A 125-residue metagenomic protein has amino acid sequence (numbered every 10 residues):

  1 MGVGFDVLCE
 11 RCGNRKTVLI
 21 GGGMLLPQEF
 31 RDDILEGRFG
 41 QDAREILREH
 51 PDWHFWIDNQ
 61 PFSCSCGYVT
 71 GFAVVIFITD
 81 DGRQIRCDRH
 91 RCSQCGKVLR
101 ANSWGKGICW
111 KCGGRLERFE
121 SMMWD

Functional and structural regions predicted by a protein language model:
M1-D6, M123-D125: His-enriched metal-coordination microenvironments in redox/metal-binding proteins
G4-D6, I57-S63, G67, C87-R89 (+1 more regions): Residues immediately within or flanking Cys/His clusters that coordinate Zn2+ in small zinc-binding modules
C9-C12, S63-G67, C92-C95, C109-C112: Short cysteine-rich clusters marking metal-coordination/redox-active sites
N14-D58, V69-D80, I85-R100: Short recognition patches in nucleic-acid-associated and regulatory proteins
V69-V74, C112-M122: Short Cys/His-rich micro-motifs in 6-15 aa windows
V98-R118: Short, compact, well-ordered microdomains
